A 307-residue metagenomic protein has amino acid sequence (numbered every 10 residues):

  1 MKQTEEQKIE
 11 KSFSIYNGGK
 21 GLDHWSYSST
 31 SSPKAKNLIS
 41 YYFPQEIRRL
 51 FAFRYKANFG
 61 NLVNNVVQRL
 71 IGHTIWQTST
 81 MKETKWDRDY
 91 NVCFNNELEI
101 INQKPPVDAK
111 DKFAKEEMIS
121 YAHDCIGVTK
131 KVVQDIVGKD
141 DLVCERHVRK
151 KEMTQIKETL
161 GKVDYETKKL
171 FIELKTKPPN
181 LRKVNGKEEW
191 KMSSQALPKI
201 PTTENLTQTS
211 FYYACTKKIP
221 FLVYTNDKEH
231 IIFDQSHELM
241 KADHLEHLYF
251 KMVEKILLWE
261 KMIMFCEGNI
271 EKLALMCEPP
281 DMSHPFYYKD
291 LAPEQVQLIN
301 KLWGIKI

Functional and structural regions predicted by a protein language model:
M1-V163, T167: Metal-dependent nuclease catalytic cores that hydrolyze phosphodiester bonds in DNA/RNA, characterized by
F43, I71-I75, T176-P179, A214-K217: Hydrophobic/aromatic-lined pockets within catalytic cores
Y55-A57, L197-L206: Active-site metal-coordination segments of metallo-dependent hydrolases
V63, V163-A196, Y212: Conserved catalytic cores of phosphodiester-cleaving nucleases, focusing on short active-site segments
V143, E166, L170-L174, P220-Y224: A structural signal for short, well-ordered beta-strand segments and their strand-loop junctions that often border
C144, K199-P201, A214-I307: Metal-dependent nuclease catalytic regions and adjoining charged, substrate-binding loops involved in nucleic-acid end
R149-K151, K177-P179, D227-H230: Short, solvent-exposed loop/turn segments at secondary-structure junctions
T207-F211: Structured soluble/peripheral alpha/beta segments that form catalytic or ligand/cofactor-binding pockets
